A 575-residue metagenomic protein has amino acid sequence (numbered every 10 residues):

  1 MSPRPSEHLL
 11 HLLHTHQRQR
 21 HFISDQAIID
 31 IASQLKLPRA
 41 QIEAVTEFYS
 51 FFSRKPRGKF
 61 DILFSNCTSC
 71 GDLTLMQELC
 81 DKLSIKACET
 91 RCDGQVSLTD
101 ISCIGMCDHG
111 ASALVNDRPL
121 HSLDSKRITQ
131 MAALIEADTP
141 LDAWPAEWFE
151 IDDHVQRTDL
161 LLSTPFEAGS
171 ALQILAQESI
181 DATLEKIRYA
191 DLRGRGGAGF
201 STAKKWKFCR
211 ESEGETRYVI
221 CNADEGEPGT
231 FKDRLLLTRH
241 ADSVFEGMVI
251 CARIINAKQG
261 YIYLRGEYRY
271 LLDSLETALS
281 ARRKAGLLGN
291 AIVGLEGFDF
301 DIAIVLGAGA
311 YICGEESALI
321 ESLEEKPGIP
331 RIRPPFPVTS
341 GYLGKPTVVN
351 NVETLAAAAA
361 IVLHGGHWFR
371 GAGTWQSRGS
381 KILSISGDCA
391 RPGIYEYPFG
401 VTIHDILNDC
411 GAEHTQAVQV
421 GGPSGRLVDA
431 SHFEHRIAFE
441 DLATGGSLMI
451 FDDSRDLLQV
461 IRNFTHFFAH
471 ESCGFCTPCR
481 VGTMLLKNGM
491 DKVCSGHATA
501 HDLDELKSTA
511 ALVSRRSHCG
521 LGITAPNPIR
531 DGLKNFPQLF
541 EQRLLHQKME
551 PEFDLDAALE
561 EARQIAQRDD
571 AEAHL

Functional and structural regions predicted by a protein language model:
M1-L575: Feature of Fe-S/electron-transfer and energy-metabolism proteins that preferentially highlights extended coupling
